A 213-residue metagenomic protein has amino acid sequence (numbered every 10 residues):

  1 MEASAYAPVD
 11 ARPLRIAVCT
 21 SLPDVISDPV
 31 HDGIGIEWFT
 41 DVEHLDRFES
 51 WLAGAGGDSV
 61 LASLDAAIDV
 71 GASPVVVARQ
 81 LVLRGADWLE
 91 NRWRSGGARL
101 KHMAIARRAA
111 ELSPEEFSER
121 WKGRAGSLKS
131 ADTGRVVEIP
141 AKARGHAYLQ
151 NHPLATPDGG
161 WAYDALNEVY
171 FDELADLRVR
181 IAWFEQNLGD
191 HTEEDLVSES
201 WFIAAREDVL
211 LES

Functional and structural regions predicted by a protein language model:
M1-S213: Macromolecular interaction modules
